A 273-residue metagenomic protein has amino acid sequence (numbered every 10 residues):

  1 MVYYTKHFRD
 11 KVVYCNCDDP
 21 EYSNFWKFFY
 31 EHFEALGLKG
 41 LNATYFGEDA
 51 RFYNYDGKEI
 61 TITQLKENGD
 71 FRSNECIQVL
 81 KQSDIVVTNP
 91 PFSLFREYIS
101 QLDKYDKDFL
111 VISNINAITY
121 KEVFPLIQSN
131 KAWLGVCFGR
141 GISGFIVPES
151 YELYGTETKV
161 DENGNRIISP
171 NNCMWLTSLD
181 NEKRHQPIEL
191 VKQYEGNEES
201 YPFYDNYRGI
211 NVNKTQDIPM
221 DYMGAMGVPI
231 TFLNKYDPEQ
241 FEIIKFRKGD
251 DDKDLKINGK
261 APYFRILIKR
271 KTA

Functional and structural regions predicted by a protein language model:
M1-A273: Class I S-adenosyl-L-methionine-dependent methyltransferase catalytic core
